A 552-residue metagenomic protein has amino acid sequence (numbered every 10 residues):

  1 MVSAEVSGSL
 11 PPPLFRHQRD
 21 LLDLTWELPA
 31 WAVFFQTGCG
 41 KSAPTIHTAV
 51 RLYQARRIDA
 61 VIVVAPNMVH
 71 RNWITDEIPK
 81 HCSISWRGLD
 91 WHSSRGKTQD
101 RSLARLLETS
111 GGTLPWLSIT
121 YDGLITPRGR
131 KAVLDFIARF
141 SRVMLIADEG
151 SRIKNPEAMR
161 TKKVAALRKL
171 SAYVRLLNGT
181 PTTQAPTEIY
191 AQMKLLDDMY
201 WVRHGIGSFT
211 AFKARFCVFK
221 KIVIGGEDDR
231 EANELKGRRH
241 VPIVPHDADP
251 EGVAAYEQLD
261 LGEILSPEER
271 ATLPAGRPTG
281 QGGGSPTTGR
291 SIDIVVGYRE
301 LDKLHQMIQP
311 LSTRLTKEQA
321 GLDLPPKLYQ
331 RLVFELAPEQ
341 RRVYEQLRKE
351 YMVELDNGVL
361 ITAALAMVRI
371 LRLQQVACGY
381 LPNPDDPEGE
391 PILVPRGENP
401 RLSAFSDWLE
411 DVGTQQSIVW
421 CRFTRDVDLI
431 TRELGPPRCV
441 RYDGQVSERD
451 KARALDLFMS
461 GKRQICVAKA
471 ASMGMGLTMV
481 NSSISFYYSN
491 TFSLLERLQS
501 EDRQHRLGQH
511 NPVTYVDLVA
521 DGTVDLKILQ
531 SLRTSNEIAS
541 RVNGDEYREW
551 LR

Functional and structural regions predicted by a protein language model:
M1-S7, P12, E27, G38-G40 (+5 more regions): Conserved Helicase C-terminal RecA-like lobe
P44, R57-K80, T183-E188, F423: Conserved Walker A/P-loop ATP-binding site and its immediately adjacent core in helicase/helicase-like ATPase domains
A60, K80, R87-G88, V143-M144 (+2 more regions): Conserved P-loop NTPase motor "coupling/switch" region that bridges the ATPase
V69-G96, L196-Y200: Conserved helix-turn-beta segment of the N-terminal RecA-like "Helicase ATP-binding" lobe in SF1/SF2 helicases
Q99-L117, D450-Q464: Conserved motor-coupling elements within RecA-like helicase/translocase cores
Q99-T113, D122-S141: Conserved helix/coil segment N-terminal to the catalytic DExD/H
I125-P127, Q184-P186, R425-T431, A452 (+2 more regions): SF2 helicase motor core recognition
F492-E501, H505-R552: A conserved SF2-helicase RecA2
